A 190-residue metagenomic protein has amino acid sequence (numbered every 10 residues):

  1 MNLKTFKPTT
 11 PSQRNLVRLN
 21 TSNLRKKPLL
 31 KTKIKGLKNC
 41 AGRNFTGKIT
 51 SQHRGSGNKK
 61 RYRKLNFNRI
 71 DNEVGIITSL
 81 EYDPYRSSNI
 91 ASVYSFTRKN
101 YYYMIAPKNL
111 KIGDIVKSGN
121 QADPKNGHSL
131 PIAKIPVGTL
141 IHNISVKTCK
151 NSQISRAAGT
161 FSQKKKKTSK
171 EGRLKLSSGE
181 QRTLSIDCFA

Functional and structural regions predicted by a protein language model:
M1-R86, S95, K108-A190: Basic, glycine/proline-rich low-complexity segments that contact nucleic acids
S88-S95, K99-I105: Glycine-rich active-site/cofactor-binding loop and its immediate structural neighborhood
